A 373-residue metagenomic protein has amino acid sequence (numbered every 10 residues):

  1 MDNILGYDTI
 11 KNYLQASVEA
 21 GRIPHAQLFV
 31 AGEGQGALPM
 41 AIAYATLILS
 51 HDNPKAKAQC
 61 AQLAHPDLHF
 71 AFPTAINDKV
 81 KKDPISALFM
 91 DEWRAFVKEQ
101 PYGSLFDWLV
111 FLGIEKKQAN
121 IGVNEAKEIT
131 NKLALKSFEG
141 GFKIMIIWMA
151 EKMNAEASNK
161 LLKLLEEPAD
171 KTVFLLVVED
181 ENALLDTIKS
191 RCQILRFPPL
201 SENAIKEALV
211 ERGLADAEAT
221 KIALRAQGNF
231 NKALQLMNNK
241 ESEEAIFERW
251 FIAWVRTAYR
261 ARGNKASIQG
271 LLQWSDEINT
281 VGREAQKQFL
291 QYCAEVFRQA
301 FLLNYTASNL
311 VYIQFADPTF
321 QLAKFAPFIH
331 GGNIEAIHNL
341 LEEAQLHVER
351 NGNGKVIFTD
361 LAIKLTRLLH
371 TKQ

Functional and structural regions predicted by a protein language model:
M1-Q62, D170-V173, E179-Q373: Charged, glycine-rich active-site and insertion segments that engage polyanionic ligands
D2-K152, E156: Clamp-loader machinery-focused feature within the broader ASCE/P-loop NTPase space
N131, K163, S190: Conserved adenine-binding aromatic site and its adjacent loop/helix in ATP-hydrolyzing domains
A134, N159-V173: Conserved catalytic/switch belt of AAA+ P-loop NTPases
I144-W148, L161, T172-V178: Structural recognition of the conserved hydrophobic beta-strand(s) that form the central parallel beta-sheet of P-loop
K152, E167, A183: Residues immediately C-terminal
